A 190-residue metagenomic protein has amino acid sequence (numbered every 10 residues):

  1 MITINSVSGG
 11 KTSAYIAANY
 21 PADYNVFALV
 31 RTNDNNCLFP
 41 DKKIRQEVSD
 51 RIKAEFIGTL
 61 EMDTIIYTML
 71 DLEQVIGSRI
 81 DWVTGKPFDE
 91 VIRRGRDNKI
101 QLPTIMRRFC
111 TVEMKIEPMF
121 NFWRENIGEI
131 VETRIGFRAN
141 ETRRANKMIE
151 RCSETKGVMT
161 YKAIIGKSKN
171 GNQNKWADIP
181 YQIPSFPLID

Functional and structural regions predicted by a protein language model:
M1-D190: Nucleotide-activated chemistry modules centered on ATP-dependent adenylation/adenylyltransferase
